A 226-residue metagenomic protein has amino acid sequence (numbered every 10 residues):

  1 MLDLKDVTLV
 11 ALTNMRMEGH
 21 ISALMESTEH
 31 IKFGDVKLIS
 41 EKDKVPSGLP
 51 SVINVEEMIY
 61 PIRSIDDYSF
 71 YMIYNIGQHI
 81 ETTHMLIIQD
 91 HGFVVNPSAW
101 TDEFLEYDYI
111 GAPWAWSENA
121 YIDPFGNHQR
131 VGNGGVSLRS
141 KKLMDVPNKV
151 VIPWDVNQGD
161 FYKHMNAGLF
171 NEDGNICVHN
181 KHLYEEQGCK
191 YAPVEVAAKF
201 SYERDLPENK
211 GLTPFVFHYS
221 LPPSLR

Functional and structural regions predicted by a protein language model:
M1-S69, I73-H84: N-terminal anchoring/stem segment of glycosyltransferases
L2-L4, H79-I80, E103-F104, Q129-V131 (+1 more regions): Extracellular/periplasmic catalytic domains that process cell-envelope and extracellular macromolecules
L12, I39-E41, I88-Q89, A112-P113 (+1 more regions): Short His-Asn-centered micro-motif
I21, G48-L49, N96-A99, N148: Short glycine-/acidic-enriched loop or helix-start segments at secondary-structure transitions that form or flank
V36, D90-H91, S140: Generic structural signal for small/hydrophobic residues in well-ordered secondary structure, especially within
T82-V94: Short beta-strand-to-loop acidic/aromatic patch adjacent to the donor-nucleotide binding site
F93-F125: Conserved donor-nucleotide/metal-binding helix-loop-beta segment in metal-dependent transferases, i.e., the alpha-helix
V131-R226: Catalytic core and acceptor-binding pocket of nucleotide-sugar-dependent glycosyltransferases
